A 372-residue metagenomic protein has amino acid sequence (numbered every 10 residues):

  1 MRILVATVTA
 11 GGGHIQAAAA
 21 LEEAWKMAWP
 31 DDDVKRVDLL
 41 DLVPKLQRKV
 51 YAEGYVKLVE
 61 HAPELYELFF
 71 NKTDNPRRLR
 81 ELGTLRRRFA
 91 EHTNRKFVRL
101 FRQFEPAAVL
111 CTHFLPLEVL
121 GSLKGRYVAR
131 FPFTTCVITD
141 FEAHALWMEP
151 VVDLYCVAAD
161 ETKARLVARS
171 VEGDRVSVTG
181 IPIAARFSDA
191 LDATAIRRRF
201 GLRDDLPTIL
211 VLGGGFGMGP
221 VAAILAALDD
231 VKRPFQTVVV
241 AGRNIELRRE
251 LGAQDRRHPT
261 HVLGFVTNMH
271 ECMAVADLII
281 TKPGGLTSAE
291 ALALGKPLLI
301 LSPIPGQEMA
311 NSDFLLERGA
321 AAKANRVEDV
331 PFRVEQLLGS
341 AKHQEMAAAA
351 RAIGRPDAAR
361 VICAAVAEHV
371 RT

Functional and structural regions predicted by a protein language model:
A20-L100: Conserved N-terminal ligand/cofactor-binding loop architecture of enzyme catalytic domains
L68-S170, R175-V178: Active-site and donor-binding regions of nucleotide-sugar-utilizing enzymes
D153-T208, L212-G215, G242-R243: A nucleotide-sugar donor-handling region in carbohydrate enzymes
L191-A195, L202-V275, M309: Donor-nucleotide binding loops and adjacent catalytic segments primarily of GT-B fold Leloir glycosyltransferases
M269-A310: A donor-sugar binding/catalytic signature common to diverse glycosyltransferases and related nucleotide-sugar
E317-R318, R326-K342: C-terminal "capping" alpha-helix adjacent to the active site of nucleotide-linked donor transferases in cell-envelope
K342-P356: A short, well-ordered alpha-helix in the C-terminal region of glycosyltransferases
R355-T372: C-terminal alpha-helical cap of glycosyltransferases
